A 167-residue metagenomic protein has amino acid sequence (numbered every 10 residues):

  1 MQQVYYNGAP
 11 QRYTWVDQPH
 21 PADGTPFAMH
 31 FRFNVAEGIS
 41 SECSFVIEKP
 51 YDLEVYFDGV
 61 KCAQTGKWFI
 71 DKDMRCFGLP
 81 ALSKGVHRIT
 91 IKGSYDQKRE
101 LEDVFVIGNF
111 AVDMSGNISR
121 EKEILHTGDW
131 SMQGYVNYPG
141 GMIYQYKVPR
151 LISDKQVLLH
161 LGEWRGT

Functional and structural regions predicted by a protein language model:
M1-D23, K67-D71, F77-P149, Q156-T167: An acidic-aromatic loop/edge-strand motif
A28-H30: Terminal accessory regions of large proteins
F33-F57, I89, V148-R150, D154-T167: Aromatic-lined ligand-binding clefts that engage carbohydrates, nucleic acids, or primary amines
P50-F77: Solvent-exposed beta-strand/loop surfaces of large extracellular or lumenal domains
